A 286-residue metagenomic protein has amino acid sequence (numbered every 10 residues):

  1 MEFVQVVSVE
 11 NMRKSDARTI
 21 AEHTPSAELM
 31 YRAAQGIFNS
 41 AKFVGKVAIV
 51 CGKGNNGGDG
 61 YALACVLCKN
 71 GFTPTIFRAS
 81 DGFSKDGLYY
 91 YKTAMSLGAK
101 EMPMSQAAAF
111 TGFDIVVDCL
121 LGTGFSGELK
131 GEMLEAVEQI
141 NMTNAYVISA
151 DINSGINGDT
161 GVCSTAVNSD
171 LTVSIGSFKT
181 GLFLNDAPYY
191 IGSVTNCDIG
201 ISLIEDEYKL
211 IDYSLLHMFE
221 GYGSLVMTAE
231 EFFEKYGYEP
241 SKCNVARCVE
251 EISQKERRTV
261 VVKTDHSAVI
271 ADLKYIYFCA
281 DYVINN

Functional and structural regions predicted by a protein language model:
M1-R13, T19, F113-G221, V261 (+1 more regions): YjeF_N-associated NAD(P)HX repair module
M1-V50, S214: An N-terminal, well-structured beta->alpha segment
A21-L29, I276-N286: Short pre-catalytic strand/loop immediately N-terminal to key active-site residues, enriched for Gly-Thr
F38-L120, E128-A150: Nucleotide and nucleotide-moiety/phosphate-recognizing core
T73-G82, T172-G176, V226-T228: Short internal beta-strands
K130-A136, S241-N244, Y277-D281: Charged helix-capping and loop-helix junction motifs
F219-E231, G237-E250, K255: A glycine- and small/hydrophobic-rich beta-loop-beta segment that serves as a flexible "lid/hinge" or phosphate-binding
A246-A280: Conserved phosphate-donor
